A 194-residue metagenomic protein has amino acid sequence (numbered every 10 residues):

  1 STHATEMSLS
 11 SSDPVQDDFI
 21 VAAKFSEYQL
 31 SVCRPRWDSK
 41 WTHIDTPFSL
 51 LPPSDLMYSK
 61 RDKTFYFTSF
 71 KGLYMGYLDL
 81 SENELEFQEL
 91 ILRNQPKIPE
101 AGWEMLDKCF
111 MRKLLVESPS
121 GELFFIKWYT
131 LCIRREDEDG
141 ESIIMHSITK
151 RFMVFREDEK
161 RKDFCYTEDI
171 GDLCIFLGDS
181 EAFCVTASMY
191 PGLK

Functional and structural regions predicted by a protein language model:
S1-E136: A sequence/structural signal of beta-propeller blade repeats
T2-Q16, H146-K194: A surface-exposed beta-alpha-beta supersecondary segment
L80-E82, E138-G140, D179-A182, Y190: Surface-exposed beta-strand edges and their flanking turn/coil or helix-capping segments
M111-G171: Loop/turn-rich, solvent-exposed surfaces of beta-rich toroidal or solenoidal domains
